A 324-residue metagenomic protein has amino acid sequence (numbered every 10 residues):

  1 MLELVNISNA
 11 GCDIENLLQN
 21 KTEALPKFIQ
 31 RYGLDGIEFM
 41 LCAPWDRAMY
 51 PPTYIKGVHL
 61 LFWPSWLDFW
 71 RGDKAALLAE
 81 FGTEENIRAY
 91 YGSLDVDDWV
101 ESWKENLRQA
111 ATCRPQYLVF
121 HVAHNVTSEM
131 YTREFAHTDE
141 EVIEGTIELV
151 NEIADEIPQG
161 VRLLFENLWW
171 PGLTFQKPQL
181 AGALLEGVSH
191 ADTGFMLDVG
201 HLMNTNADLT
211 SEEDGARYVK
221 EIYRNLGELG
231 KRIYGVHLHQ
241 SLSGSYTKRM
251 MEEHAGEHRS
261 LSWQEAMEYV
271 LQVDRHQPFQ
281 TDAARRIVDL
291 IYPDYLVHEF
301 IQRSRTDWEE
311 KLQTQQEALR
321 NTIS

Functional and structural regions predicted by a protein language model:
M1-E101, E105, N321-S324: N-terminal pre-domain/capping segments
L2-E3, S8, V100, K104-N106 (+3 more regions): Histidine-acidic metal/acid-base catalytic patches
S8-D13, M40-C42, H59-S65, A123 (+4 more regions): Active-site beta-loop-alpha junctions enriched in small/polar residues
K27-L34, F39, D46-R47, Y131-I143 (+7 more regions): Residues lining hydrophobic/aromatic ligand-binding pockets adjacent to catalytic sites
I29-Q30, A111, E186, D289: Non-catalytic positions within long, well-ordered alpha-helices that form the structural scaffold/packing of enzyme
Q30-R31, A48-K56, Q179-S189, Q313-A318: Short, surface-exposed basic-aromatic patches at helix termini and helix-loop junctions that form
W66-D97, A123-T138, T210, M250-R259 (+1 more regions): Surface-exposed, active-site-proximal loop segments in enzymatic domains
G92-G194: Active-site acidic/histidine proton-transfer and metal-coordination neighborhood in alpha/beta enzyme cores
